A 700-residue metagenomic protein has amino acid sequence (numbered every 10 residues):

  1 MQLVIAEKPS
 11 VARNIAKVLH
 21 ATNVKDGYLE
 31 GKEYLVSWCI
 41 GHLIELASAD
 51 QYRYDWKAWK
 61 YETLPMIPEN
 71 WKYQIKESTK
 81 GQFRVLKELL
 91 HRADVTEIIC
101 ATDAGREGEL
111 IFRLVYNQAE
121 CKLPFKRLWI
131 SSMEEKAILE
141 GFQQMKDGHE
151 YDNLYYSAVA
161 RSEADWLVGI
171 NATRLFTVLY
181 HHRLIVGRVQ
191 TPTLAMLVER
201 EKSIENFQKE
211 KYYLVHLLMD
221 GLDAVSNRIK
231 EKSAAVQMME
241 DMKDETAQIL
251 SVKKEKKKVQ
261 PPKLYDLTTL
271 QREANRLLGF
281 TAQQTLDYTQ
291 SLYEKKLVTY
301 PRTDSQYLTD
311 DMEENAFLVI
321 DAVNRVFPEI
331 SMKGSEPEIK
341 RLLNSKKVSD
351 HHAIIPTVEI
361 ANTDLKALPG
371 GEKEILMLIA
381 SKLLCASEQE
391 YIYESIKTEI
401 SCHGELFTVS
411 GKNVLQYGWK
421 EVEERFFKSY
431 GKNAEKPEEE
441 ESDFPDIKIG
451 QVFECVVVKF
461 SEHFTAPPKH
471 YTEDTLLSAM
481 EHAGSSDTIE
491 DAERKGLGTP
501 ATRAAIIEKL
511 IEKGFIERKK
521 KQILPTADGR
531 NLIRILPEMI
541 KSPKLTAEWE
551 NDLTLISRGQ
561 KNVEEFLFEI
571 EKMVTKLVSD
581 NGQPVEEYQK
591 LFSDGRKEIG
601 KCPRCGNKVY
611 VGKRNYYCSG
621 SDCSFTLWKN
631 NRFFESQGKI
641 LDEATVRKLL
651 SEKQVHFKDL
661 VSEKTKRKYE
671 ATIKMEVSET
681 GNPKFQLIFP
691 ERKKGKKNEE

Functional and structural regions predicted by a protein language model:
M1, A101-A104, H181-R183, K254-K263 (+3 more regions): Conserved short loop/turn motifs at secondary-structure junctions
M1-S162, W166, K432, P467: Intrinsically disordered, low-complexity regulatory segments
Q2-L3, K25, T79, L90 (+4 more regions): Basic, low-complexity terminal or inter-domain segments flanking catalytic cores
P9-A16, E33-V36, I40, K76-K87 (+18 more regions): Amphipathic alpha-helical transducer elements in NTP-driven molecular machines
E30-K32, L218-L222, S401-E405, T665: Short strand-coil-strand connectors
A137-M219, K254-K258: C-terminal or mid-to-C-terminal helical accessory/interaction module adjacent to the motor/catalytic core
K232-Y265, Q271: Metal- or metallocofactor-binding catalytic centers and their adjacent structured scaffolds across diverse enzyme
